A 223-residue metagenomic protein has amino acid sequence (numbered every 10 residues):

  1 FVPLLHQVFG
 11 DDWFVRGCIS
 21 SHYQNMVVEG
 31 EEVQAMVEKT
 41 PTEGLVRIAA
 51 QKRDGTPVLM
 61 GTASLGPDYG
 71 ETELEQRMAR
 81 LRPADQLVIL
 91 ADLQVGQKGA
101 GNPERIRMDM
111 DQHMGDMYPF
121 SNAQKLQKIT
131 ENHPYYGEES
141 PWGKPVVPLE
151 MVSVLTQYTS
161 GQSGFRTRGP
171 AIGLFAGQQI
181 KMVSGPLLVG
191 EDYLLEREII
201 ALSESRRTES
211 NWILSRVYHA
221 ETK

Functional and structural regions predicted by a protein language model:
V2-E43, M151-I200, W212: Hydrophobic beta-strand-centered segment that forms part of the acyl-chain substrate-binding groove
V2-R16, G70-G177: Hot-dog-fold acyl-thioester-processing enzymes
S21, A63, I106-M108, I180: Generic detection of short hydrophobic beta-strand segments and adjacent strand-loop junctions
Y23, V28-K98, S184-K223: HotDog/MaoC-like acyl-thioester-processing domains
